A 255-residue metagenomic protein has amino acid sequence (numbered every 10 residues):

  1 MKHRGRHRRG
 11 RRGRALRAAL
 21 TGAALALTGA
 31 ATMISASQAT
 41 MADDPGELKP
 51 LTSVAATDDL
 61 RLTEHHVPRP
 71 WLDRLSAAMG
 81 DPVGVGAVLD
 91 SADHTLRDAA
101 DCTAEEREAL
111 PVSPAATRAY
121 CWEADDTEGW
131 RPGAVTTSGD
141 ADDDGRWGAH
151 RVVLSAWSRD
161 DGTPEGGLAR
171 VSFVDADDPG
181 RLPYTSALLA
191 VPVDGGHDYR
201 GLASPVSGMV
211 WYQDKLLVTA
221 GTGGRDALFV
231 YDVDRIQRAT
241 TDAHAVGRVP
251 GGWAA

Functional and structural regions predicted by a protein language model:
M1-W122: Sequence/structural signature of beta-propeller modules and their immediately flanking N-terminal secretory/stalk
A56-T63, P68, D126-A149, L202-Y212 (+1 more regions): Structural signature of eukaryotic scaffold interfaces centered on beta-propeller domains
L89-E128, D178-R200, D242-A255: Surface-exposed loop and turn segments in beta-propeller and other repeat-based domains that flank or scaffold
G139-V206: Short N-terminal edge-element motif at the start of the domain
A141, S158-R159, K215, T222-G224 (+1 more regions): Residue-level signature of beta-propeller blades and closely related beta-rich strand-turn architectures in secreted
V152-L154, L216-T219: Conserved beta-propeller blade signature
G166-G180, L228-R248: Beta-propeller blade signature
T219-A220, F229: Short helix/loop capping segments that flank catalytic or ligand/cofactor-binding pockets
